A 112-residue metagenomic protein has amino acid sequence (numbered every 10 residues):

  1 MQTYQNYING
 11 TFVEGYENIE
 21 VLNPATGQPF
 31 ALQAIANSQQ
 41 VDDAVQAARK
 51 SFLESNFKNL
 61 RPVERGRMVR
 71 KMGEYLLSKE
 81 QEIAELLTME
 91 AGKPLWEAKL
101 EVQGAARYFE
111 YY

Functional and structural regions predicted by a protein language model:
M1-Q33, E64-R67, K71, Q103: Terminal low-complexity tails and localization/encapsulation signals of metabolic enzymes
F30-Y112: Glycine-rich loop-to-alpha-helix module at the N-terminal edge of alpha/beta enzyme cores
